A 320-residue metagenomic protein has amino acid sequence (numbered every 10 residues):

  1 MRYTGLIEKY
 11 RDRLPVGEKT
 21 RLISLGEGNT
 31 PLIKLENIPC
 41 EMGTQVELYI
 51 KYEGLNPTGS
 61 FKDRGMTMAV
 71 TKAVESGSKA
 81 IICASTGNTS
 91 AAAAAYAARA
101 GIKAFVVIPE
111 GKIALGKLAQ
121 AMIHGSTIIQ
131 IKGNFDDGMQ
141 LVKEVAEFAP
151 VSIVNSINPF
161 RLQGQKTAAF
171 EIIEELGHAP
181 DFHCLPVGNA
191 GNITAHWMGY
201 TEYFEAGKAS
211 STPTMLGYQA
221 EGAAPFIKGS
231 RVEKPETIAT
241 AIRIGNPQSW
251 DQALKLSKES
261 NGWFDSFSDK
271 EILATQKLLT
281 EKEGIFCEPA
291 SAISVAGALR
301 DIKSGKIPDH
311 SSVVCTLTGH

Functional and structural regions predicted by a protein language model:
M1-H320: PLP-dependent amino-acid enzyme catalytic core
